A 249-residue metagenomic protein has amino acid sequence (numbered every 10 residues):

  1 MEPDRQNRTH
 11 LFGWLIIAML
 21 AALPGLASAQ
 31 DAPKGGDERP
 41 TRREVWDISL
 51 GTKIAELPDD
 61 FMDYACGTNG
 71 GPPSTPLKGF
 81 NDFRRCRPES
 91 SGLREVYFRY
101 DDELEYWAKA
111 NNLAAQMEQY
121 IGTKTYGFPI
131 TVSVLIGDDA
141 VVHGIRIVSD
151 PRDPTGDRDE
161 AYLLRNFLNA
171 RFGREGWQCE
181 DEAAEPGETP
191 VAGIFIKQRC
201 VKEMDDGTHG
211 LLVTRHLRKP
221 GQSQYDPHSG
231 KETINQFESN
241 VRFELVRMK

Functional and structural regions predicted by a protein language model:
E2-L15: Bacterial N-terminal signal peptides that target proteins for export
P3, Q30-R84, E103-S133, D138-K249: Non-cytosolic coordination micro-motifs
G13-L23: Bacterial N-terminal signal peptides
G25-A29: Sec/Tat signal peptide C-region and signal peptidase I cleavage site
R84-D102: Long, compositionally biased
